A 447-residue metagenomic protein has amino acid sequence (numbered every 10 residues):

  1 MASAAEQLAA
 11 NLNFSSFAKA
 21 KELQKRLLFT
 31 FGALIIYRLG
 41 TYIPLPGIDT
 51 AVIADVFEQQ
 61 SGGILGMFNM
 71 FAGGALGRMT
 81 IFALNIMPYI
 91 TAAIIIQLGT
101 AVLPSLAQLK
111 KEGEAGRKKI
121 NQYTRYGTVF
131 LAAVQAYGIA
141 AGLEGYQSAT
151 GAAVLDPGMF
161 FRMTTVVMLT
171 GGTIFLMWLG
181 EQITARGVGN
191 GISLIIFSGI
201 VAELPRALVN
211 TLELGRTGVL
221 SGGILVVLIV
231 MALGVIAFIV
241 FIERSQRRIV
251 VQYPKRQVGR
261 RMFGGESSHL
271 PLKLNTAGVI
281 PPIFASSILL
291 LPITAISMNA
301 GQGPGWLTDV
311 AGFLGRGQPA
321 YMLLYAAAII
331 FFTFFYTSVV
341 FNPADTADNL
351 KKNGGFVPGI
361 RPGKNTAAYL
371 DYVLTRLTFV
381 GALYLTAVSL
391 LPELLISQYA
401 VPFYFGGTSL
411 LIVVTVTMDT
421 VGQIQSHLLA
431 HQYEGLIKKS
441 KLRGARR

Functional and structural regions predicted by a protein language model:
A2-K110, A115-R447: N-terminal cationic and glycine-rich segments that engage phosphates or anionic surfaces
